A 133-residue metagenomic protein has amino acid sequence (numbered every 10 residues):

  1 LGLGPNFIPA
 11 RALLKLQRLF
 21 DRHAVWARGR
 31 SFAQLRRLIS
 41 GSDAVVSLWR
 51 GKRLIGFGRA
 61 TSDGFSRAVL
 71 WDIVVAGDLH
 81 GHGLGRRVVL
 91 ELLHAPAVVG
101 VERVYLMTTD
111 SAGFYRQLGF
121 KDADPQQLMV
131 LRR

Functional and structural regions predicted by a protein language model:
L1-F32, Q126: Short amphipathic alpha-helix that is part of the acyltransferase structural core
L1-F7, L92-R103: Short, flexible, glycine-rich and Lys/Arg-enriched loop motifs at helix boundaries that contact anionic partners
D21, H80, R116: Short polybasic/polar patches that bind polyanions
F32-V74: A conserved beta-strand-loop-helix scaffold within acyl/acetyltransferase catalytic domains
L79-V88: Conserved acetyl-CoA pyrophosphate-binding loop and the N-cap/start of the following alpha-helix in GNAT-like
R86, V98, E102-R133: Conserved active-site alpha-helix within GNAT-family acetyltransferase domains
